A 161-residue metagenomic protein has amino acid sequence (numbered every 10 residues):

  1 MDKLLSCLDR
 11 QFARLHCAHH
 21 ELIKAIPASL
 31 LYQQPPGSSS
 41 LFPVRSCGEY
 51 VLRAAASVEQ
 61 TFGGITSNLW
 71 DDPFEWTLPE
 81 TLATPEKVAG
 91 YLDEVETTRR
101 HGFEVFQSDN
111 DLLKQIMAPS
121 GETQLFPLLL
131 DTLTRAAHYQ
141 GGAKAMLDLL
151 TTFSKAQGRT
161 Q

Functional and structural regions predicted by a protein language model:
D2-S6: N-terminal leader segment of winged-helix/HTH proteins
D9, A13, C17-H20, L31-T77 (+1 more regions): Short, contiguous alpha-helical
R14, A18, Y91-E94, T98: Charged catalytic carboxylate motif
I26, R45, E80-A83: Short coil/turn linker and secondary-structure boundary residues
I26-L30, E104: Short, solvent-exposed, charged loop/turn and helix-capping segments that join or cap alpha-helices on peripheral
E80-V95: A short, structured beta-strand-centered segment in the mid-to-C-terminal lobe of catalytic cores from group-transfer
E94-K114: Long, charge-rich low-complexity segments
